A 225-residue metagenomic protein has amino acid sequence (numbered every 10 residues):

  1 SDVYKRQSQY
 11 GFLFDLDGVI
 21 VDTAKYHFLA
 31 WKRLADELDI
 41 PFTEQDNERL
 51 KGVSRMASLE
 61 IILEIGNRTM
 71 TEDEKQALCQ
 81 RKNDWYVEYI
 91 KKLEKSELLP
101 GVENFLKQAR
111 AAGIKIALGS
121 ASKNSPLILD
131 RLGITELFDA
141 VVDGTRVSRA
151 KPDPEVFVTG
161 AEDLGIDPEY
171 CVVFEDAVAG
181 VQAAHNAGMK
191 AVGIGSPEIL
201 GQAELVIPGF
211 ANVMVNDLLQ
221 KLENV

Functional and structural regions predicted by a protein language model:
K5-E48: Active-site neighborhood of HAD-like aspartate-dependent phosphohydrolases
K5-Y10, E103-K107, S122-V225: Asp-based, Mg2+/Mn2+-dependent phosphohydrolase catalytic module
S8, E88-L118: Short, acidic loop-to-helix structural element flanking the phosphoryl-transfer center in phosphate-processing enzymes
I20, L98, L118, R149 (+1 more regions): Conserved SAM-binding loop
L34, M56-M70, I128, A161: Helix-loop "lid/cap" segments that line or gate small-molecule binding pockets
D36, R110, H185: Anion (oxyanion) recognition and catalysis
P41, E64-P100: Metal-dependent phosphoesterase signature
